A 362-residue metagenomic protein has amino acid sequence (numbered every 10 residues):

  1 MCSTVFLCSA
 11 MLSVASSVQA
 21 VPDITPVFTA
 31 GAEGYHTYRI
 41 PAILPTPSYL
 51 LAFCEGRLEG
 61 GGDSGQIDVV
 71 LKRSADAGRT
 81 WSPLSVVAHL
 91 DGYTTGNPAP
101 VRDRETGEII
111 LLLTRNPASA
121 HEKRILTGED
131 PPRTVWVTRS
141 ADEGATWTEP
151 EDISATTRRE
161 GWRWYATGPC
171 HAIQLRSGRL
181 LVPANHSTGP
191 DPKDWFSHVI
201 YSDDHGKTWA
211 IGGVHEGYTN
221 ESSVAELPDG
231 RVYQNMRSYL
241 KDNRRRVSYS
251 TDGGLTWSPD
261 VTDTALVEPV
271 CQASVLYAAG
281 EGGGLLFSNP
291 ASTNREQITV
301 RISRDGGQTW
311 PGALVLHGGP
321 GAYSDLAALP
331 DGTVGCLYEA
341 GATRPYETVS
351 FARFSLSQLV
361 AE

Functional and structural regions predicted by a protein language model:
C2-S13: Bacterial N-terminal signal peptides
V18-E362: Asp-box/BNR beta-propeller blade signature and adjacent active/binding-site loops in extracellular glycan-interacting
